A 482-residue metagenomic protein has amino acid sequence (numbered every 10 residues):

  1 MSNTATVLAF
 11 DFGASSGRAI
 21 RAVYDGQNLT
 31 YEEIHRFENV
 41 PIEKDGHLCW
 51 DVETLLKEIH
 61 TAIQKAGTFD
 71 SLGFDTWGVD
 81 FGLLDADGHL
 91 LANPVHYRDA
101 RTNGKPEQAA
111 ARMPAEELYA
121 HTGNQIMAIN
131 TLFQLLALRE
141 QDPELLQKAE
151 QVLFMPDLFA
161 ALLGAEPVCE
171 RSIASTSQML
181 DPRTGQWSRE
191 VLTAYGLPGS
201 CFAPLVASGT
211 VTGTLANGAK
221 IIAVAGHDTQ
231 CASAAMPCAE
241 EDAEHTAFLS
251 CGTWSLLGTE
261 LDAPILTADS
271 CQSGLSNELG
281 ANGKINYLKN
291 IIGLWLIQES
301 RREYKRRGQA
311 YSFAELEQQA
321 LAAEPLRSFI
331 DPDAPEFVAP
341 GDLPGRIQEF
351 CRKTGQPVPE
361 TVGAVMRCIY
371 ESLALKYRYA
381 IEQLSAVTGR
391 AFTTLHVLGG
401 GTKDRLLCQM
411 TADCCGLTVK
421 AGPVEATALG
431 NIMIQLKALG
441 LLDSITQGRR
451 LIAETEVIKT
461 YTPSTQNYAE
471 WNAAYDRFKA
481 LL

Functional and structural regions predicted by a protein language model:
M1-A92, A120, K148, G218-V224 (+1 more regions): N-terminal glycine/serine-rich phosphate-binding loop of ATP-dependent small-molecule kinases, especially carbohydrate
S2, A9, N103, A110-G123 (+11 more regions): Active-site core segments that coordinate phosphate-bearing ligands/cofactors across diverse enzyme families
G17-A22, D80-L84, Q178, C231-A235 (+1 more regions): Short beta-strand scaffold segments in enzyme catalytic cores
Q64, T68-Y97, Q125-T131, P156 (+3 more regions): Short beta-strand-loop/turn "lid" adjacent to the catalytic site in phosphate-handling enzymes
D75-V79, S208-G209, C251-W254, T394-T402: Glycine-rich beta-strand-to-loop/alpha-helix junction loops that act as flexible
R189-T210: A conserved helix-loop-beta module that forms one wall/lid of the active-site cleft in ATP-utilizing catalytic domains
